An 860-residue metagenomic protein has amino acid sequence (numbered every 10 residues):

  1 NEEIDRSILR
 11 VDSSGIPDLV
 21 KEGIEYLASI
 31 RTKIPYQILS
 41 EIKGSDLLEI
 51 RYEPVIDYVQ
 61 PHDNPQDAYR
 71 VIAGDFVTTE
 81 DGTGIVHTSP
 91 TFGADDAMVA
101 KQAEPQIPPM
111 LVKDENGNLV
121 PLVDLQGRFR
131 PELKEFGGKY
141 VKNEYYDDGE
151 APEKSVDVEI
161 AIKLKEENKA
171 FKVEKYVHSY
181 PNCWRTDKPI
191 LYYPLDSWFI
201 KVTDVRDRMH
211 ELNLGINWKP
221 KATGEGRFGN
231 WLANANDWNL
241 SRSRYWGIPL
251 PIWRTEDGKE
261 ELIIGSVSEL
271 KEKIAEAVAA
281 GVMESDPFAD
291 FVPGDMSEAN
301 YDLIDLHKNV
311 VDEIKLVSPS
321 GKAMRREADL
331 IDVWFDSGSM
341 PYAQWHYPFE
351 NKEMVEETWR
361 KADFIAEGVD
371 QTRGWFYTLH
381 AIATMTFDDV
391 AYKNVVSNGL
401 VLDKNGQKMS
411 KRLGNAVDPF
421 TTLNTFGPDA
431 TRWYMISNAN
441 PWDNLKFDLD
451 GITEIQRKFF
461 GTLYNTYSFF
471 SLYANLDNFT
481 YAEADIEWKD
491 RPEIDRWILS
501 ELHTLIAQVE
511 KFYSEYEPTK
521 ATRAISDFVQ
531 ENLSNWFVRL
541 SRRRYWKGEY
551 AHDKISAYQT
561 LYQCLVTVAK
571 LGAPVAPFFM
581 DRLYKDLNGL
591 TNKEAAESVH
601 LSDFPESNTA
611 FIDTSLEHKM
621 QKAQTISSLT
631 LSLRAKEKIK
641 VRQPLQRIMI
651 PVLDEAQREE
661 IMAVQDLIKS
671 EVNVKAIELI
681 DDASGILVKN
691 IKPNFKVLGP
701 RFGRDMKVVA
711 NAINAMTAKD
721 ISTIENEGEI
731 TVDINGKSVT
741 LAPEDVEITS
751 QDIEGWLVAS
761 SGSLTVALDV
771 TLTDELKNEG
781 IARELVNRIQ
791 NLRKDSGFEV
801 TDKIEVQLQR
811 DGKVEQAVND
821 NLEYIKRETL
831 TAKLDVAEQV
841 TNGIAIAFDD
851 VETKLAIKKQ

Functional and structural regions predicted by a protein language model:
N1-G374, T378-E454, T466-W497, Q508: Non-cofactor substrate-recognition interfaces
N230, N234-F335, S339, Y347 (+2 more regions): Feature 926 captures the class I aminoacyl-tRNA synthetase adenylation module centered on the KMSKS loop
